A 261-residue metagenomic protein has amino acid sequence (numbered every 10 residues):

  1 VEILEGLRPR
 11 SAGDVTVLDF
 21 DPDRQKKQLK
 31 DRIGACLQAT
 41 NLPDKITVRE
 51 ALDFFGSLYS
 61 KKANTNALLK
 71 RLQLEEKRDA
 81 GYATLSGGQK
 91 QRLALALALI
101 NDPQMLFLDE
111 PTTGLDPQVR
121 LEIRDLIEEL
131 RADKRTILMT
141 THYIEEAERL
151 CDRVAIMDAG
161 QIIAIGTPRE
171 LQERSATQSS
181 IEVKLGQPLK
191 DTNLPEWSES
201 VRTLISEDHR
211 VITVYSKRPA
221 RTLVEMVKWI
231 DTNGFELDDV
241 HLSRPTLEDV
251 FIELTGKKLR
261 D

Functional and structural regions predicted by a protein language model:
V1-A164: ABC transporter nucleotide-binding domains
V15, P22, I212-V214, V240: Hydrophobic coiled-coil of the DHp/HisKA dimerization-phosphotransfer domain of two-component sensor histidine kinases
D19, L58, L185-Q187, S216 (+2 more regions): Short loop or secondary-structure boundary microenvironments that flank and position key functional residues
K26, K190-D191, P219-L223: Generic alpha-helical secondary structure
G34, G56, S60, E173-T177 (+2 more regions): A generic structural signal for secondary-structure junctions that act as hinges or helix/strand caps at the edges
D125-K217: ABC transporter nucleotide-binding domain
P219-D261: C-terminal coupling/interaction segments
